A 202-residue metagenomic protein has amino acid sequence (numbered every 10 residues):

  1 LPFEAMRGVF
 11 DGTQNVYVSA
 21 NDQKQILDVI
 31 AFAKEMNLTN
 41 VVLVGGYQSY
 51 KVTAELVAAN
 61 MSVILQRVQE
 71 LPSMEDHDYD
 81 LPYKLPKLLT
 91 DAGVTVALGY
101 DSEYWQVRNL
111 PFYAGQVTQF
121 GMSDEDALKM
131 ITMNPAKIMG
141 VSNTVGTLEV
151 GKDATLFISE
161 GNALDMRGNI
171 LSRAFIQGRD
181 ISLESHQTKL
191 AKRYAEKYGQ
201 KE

Functional and structural regions predicted by a protein language model:
L1-V42, Y47-S62, D80-G93, N143: Histidine/acidic residue-rich metal-binding segments in metalloenzymes
M6-R7, G146-T147, L164: Short, flexible, glycine/charge-rich loop motifs used to bind or transfer phosphoryl groups or to couple energy/partner
N15, V57, Q66-Q69, D76-E160: His/Asp/Glu-enriched, well-ordered alpha-helical/loop segment that forms or immediately abuts the divalent-metal
K24-Q25, Q48-S49, Q69-P72, S102-Q106 (+3 more regions): Solvent-exposed loop/turn segments at secondary-structure junctions within structured extracellular/periplasmic domains
A31, E55, E75, R108-P111 (+2 more regions): Short acidic, glycine/serine/threonine-rich loops at helix termini
E149-Y194: C-terminal cap of metal-dependent C-N hydrolases
K192-E202: Surface-exposed acidic, glycine/proline-enriched linker/cap segments that occur as 15-30-residue helix-coil
